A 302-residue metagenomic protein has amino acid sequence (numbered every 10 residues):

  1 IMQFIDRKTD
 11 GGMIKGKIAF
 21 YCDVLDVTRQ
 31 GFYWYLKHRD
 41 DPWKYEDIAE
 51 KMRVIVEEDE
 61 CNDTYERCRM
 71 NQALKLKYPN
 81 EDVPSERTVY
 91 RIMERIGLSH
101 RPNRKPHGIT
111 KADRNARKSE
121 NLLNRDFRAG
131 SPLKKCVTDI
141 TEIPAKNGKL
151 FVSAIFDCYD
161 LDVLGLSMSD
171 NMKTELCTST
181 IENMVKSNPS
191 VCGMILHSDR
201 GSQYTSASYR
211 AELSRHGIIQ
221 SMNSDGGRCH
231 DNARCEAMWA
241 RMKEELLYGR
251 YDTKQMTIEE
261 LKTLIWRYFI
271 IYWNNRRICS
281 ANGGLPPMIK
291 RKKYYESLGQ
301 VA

Functional and structural regions predicted by a protein language model:
I1-K15, R53-E60: Short, amphipathic alpha-helical "recognition" segments used to contact nucleic acids or chromatin
I14-I18, A145-F151: Short, flexible loop/turn motifs enriched in small residues
C22, Q30-S131, C229, P286-E296: Basic, flexible linker segments flanking DNA-binding modules in nucleic acid-interacting mobile-element proteins
I109-A112, S198-R200, S206-R210, M222-E245 (+2 more regions): RNase H-like two-metal-ion nuclease catalytic core shared by retroviral integrases and related mobile-element nucleases
L123, K134-I143: Two-metal-ion RNase H-like nuclease active-site motif
P144, G148, L166-S190: Active-site beta-loop-alpha junctions of metal-dependent nucleic acid enzymes, especially the RNase H-like/DDE
A145, D157-C158: Short, acidic, Ser/Thr-enriched surface-loop or helix-capping motifs
S214-H216, A240-A302: C-terminal domain-tail junction helix/linker
